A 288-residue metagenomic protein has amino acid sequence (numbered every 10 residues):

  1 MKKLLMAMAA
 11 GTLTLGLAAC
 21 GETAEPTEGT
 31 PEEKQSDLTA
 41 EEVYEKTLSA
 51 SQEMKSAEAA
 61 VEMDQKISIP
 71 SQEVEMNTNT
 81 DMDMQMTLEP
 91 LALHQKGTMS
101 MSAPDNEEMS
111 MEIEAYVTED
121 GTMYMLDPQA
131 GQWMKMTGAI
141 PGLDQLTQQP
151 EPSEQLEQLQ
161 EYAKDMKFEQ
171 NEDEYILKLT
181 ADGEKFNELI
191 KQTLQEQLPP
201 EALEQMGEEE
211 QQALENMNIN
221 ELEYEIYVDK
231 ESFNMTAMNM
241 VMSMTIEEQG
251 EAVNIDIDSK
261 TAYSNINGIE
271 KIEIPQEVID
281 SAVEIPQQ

Functional and structural regions predicted by a protein language model:
M1-L4: Positively charged n-region of N-terminal signal peptides that target proteins for export
A7-T12: Sec-dependent N-terminal signal peptides
L15-A19: C-terminal motif of bacterial Sec signal peptides marking the signal peptidase cleavage site
G21-Q288: Subset-of-secretome marker
